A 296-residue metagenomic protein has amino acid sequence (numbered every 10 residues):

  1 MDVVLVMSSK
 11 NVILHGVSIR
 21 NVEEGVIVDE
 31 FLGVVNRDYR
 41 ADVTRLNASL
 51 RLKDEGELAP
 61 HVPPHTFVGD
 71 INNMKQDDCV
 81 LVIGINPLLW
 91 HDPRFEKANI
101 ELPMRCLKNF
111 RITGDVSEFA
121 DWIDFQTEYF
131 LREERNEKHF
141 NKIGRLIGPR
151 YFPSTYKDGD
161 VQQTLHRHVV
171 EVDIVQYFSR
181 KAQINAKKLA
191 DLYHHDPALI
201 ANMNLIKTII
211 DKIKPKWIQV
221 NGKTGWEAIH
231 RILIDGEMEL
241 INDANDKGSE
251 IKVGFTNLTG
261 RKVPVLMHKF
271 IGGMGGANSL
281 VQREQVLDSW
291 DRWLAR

Functional and structural regions predicted by a protein language model:
V3-G56, K187-K207, T224-R296: C-terminal capping/extension of enzyme domains
V4-H139, N202-L205, I209, F255 (+1 more regions): Active-site and ligand/interface coordination hotspots across diverse enzymes and nucleic-acid-associated assemblies
V82, Q219, V265-M267: Structural motif
N86-W90, V175-S179, K223-E227, F270-G275: Short, solvent-exposed loop/turn segments at secondary-structure junctions
F119-H166: A substrate-binding/cap region within the structured catalytic cores of diverse enzymes
I123-H139, Q176-I200: Surface-exposed cleft-lining segments at the edges of enzyme active sites
Q162-I184: Short, contiguous, well-structured surface segments enriched in hydrophobic/aromatic residues
I206-V220: Proline-aspartate-enriched helix->loop->beta-strand connector
